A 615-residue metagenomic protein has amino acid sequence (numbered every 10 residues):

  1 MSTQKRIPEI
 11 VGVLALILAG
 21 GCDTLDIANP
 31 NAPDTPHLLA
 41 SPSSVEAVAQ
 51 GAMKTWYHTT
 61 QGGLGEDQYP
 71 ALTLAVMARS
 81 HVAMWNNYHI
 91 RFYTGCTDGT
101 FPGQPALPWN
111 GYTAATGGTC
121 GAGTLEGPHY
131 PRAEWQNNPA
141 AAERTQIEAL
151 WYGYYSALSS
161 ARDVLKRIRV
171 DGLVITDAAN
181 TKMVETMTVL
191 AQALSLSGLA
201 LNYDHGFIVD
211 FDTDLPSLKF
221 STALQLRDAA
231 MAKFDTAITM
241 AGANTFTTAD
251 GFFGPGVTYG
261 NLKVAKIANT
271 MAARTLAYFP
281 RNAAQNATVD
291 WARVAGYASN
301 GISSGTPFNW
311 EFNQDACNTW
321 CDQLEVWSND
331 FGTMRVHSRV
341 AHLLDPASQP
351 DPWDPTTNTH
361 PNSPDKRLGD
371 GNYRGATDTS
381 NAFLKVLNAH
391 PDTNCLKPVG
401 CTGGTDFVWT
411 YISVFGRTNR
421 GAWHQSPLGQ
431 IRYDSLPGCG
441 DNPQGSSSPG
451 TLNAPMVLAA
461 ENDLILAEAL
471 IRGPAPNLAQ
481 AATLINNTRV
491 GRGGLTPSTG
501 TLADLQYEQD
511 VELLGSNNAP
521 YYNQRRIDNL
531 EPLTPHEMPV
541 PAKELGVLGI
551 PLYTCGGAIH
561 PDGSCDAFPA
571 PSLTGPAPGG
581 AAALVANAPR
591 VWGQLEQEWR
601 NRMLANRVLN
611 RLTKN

Functional and structural regions predicted by a protein language model:
S2-V11: Bacterial N-terminal signal peptides that target proteins for export
V11-A19: Bacterial N-terminal signal peptides
C22-T100, T359-P361, D365, D370-L396 (+2 more regions): Membrane-proximal, proline-rich intrinsically disordered regions
P42-S43, D98-E461, R472-Q480, T499-G500 (+1 more regions): Structured, solvent-exposed acidic/aromatic patches
P449-R472, Y507, N517-P520, R526-N529 (+3 more regions): Extracellular low-complexity, Gly/Ser/Thr-rich intrinsically disordered linkers and protease-sensitive activation/hinge
D463, L478-R492: Active/binding-pocket-proximal capping segment
G493-A503, G515: C-terminal soluble interaction/assembly domains
